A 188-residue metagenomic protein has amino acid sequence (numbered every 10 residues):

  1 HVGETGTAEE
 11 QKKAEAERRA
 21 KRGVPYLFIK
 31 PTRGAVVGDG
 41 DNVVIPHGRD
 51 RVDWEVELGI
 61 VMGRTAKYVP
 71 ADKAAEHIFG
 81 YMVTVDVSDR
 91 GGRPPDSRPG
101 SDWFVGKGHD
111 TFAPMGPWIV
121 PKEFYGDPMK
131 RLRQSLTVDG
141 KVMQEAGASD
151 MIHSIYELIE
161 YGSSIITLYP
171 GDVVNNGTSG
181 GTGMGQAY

Functional and structural regions predicted by a protein language model:
H1-E17, D72-K73, V87-G92, M151 (+1 more regions): N-terminal short leaders/motifs
H1-H47, W54, P114: Extended, compositionally biased flexible segments
E15-R18, V43-V52, A66-K73, D102-K107 (+1 more regions): A generic local secondary-structure boundary/capping motif
A20, D50-V52, E160, I166: Residue "hotspots" at secondary-structure boundaries inside conserved domains
P25-L27, G34-A35, N42, E57-G59 (+6 more regions): Structural motif
F28, I60, D86, M115 (+1 more regions): A residue-level signal for conserved active-site and pocket-lining positions in enzyme catalytic cores
P31-G92: Non-heme Fe(II) oxygenase catalytic core, chiefly the N-lobe of the double-stranded beta-helix
R90-Y188: Catalytic-pocket segment enriched in acidic/His residues
